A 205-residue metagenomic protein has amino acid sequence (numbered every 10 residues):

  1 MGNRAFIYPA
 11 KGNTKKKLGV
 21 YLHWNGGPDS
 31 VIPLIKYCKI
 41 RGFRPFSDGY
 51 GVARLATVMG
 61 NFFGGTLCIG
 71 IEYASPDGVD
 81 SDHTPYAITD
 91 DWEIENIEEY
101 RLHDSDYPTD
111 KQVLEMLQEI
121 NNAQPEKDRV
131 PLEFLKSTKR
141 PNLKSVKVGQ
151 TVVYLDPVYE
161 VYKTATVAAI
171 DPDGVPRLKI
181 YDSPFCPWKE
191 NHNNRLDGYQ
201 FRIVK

Functional and structural regions predicted by a protein language model:
R4-P9: Short beta-strand scaffold segments in enzyme catalytic cores
L18-D29, D182-P184: Short, solvent-exposed aromatic-acidic interface loops
C38-K136: Low-complexity intrinsically disordered segments
F134-V148: Mixed-charge, Lys/Arg-rich low-complexity intrinsically disordered regions
K139, I180-K205: Intrinsically disordered, low-complexity, charged/polar segments
V161-D171: Short beta-strand-centered aromatic/proline hotspots
V175-K179: Short aromatic-glycine-enriched beta-strand elements
